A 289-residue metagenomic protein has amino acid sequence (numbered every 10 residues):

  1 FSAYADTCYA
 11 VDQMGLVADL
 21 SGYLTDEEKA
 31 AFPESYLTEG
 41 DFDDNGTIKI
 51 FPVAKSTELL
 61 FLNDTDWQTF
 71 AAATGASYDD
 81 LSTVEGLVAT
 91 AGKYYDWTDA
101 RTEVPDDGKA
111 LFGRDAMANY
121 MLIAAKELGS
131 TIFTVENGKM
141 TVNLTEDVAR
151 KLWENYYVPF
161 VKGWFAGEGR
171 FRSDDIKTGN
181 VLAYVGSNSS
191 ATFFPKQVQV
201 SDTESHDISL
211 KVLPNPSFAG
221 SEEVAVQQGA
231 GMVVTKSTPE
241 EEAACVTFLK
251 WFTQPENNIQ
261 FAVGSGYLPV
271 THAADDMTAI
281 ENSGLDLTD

Functional and structural regions predicted by a protein language model:
Y4-L59, A125, S205-P216, E281-T288: Hinge/lid segment of periplasmic solute-binding proteins
T7-A10, A118-I123, E127-L128, R150-E241: Extracytoplasmic/periplasmic substrate-binding proteins
S21-S35, A76-S82, P105-D106, A110-F112 (+4 more regions): Short, solvent-exposed loop/beta-turn-alpha elements that line the ligand-binding surface or hinge of extracytoplasmic
D43-V53, E58, E85-T141: Extracytoplasmic/periplasmic solute-binding protein
E58-L62, M232-V233: Short glycine- and hydrophobic/aromatic-rich loop-to-beta-strand nucleating segment in the catalytic cores
D66-S77, T238-C245: Short helix-loop capping/hinge motifs at secondary-structure junctions, enriched in acidic/polar residues
V88-Y95, V135-G169: Glycine-centered hinge/linker elements that transmit conformational signals in sensory and ligand-binding systems
D174, S189-T192, K196-V200, A230-D289: Mature extracytoplasmic/periplasmic domains
